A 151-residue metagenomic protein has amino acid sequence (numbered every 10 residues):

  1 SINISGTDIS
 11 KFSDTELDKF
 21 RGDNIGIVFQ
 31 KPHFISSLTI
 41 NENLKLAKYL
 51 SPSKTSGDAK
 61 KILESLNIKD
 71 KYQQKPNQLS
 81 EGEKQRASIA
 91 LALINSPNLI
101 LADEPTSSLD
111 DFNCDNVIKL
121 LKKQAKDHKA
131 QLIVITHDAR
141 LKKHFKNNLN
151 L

Functional and structural regions predicted by a protein language model:
D8, S56-K71: Conserved ABC ATPase "signature" region
L38, E42-S56, S65: ABC-type ATPase nucleotide-binding domains, specifically the catalytic core motifs of the NBD
K75-L79, E83: Conserved ABC ATPase signature
I89: Hydrophobic anchor residue at the start of the ABC signature
I94-N98: A short, proline-enriched helix->beta-strand linker immediately N-terminal to the Walker B motif in ABC-type P-loop
I100-D103: Catalytic Walker B motif of ABC-type/P-loop ATPase nucleotide-binding domains
D111-N113: Helix N-cap at the start of a conserved alpha-helix in ABC-type nucleotide-binding domains
